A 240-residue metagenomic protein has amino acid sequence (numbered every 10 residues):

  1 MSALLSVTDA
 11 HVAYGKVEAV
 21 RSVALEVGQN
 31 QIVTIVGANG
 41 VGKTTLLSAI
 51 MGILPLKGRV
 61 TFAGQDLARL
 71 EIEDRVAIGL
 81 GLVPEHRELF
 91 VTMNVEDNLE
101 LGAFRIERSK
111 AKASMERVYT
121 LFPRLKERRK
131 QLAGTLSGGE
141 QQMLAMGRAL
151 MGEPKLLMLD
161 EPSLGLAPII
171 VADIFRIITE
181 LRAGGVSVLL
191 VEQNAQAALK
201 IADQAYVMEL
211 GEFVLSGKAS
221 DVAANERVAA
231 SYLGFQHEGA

Functional and structural regions predicted by a protein language model:
S2-A240: Glycine-rich phosphate-binding loops of nucleotide-dependent enzymes
